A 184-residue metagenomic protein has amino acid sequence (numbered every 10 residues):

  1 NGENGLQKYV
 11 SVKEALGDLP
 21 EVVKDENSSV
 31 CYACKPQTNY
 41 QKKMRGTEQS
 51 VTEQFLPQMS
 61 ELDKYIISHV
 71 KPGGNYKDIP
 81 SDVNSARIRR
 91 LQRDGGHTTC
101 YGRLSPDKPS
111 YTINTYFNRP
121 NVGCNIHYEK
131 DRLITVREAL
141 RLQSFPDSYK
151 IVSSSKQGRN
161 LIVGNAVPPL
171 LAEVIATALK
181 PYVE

Functional and structural regions predicted by a protein language model:
N1-Y32: Flexible, glycine-/basic-rich loop-and-beta segments that form/coincide with the SAM-dependent methyltransferase
V30-E184: C-terminal target-recognition/interaction regions appended to catalytic cores
